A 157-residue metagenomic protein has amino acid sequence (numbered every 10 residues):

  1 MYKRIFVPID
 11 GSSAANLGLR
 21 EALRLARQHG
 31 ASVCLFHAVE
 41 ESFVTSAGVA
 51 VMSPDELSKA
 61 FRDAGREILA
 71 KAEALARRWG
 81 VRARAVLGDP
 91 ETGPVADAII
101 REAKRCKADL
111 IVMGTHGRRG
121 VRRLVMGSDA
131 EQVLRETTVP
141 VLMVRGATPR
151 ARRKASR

Functional and structural regions predicted by a protein language model:
K3-S53, L75-A85, P149, S156-R157: Small/aliphatic-rich secondary-structure junction motif
A38, P90, G146: Active-site loop/turn elements of alpha/beta-hydrolase fold enzymes, especially the short glycine-/histidine-rich
A50-P54, E102-K104, D129-A130: Short, hinge-like loop/turn segments at secondary-structure boundaries
S53-E67: A short acidic, glycine-rich active-site loop that binds or catalyzes chemistry on phosphate/adenosine moieties
A74-I111, P149-R157: Structural beta-alpha unit
L110-Q132, R150-R153: Glycine-rich, Arg-bearing micro-motifs that act as flexible, cationic patches
D129, T137-T138: Short, structured coil segments at secondary-structure junctions
V141-A151: Short, flexible loop segments at boundaries between secondary-structure elements
